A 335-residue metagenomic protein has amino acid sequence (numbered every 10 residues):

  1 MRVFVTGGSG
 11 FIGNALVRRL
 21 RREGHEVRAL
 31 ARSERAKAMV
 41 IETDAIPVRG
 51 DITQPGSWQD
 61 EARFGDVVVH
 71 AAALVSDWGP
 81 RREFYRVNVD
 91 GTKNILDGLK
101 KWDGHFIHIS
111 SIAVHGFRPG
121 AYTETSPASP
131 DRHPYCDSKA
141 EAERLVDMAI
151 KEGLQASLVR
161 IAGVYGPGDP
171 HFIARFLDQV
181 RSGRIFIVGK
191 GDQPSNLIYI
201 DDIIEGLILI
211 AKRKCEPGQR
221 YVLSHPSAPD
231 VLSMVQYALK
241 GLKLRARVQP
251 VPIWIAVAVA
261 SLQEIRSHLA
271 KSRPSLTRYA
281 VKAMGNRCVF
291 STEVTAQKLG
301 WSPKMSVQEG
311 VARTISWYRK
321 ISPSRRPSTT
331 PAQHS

Functional and structural regions predicted by a protein language model:
V3-E23: N-terminal Rossmann NAD(P)H-binding glycine-rich loop of SDR-like oxidoreductase domains
M39, A45-D90, G98: NAD(P)H-binding glycine-rich loop region in Rossmannoid oxidoreductase-like domains and their noncatalytic homologs
R86, P119-V164, I185-V188: Catalytic helix-loop patch of NAD(P)-dependent Rossmann-fold dehydrogenases
D90-P134, S157: Conserved Rossmann-fold NAD(P)-dependent oxidoreductase catalytic core, especially the SDR/UDP-sugar
A140, L154, Y165-R175, L209-Y221 (+2 more regions): Glycine/proline-rich active-site loop of Rossmann-fold NAD(P)-dependent oxidoreductases
A149-S195, I200-D202, L209, A238-L239: NAD(P)-dependent short-chain dehydrogenase/reductase
R213-S275, Q308, A312-I315, R325-S328: Mid/C-terminal beta-alpha module of Rossmann-like enzyme folds, strongest in SDR-family dehydrogenases/epimerases
F290-Q297, S302-S335: Amphipathic terminal alpha-helices
